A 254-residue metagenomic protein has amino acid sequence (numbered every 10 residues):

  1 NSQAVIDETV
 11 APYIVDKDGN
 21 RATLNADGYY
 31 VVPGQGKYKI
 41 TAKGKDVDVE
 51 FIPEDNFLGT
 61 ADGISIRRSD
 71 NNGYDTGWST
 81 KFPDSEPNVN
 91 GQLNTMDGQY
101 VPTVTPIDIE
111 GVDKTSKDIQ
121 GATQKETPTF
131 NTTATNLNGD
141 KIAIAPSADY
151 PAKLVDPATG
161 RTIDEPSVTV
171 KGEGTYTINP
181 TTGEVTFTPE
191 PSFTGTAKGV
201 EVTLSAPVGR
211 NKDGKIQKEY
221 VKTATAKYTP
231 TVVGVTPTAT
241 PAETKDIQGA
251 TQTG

Functional and structural regions predicted by a protein language model:
N1-A4, S69-A148, S205, K212-G254: Extracellular interdomain linkers/hinges and stalk-like, low-complexity segments in secreted or single-pass
N1-D48, I52, T123, T127-T182 (+3 more regions): Surface-exposed or secretory-pathway low-complexity segments enriched in glycine-proline and Ser/Thr/acidic residues
G28-D97, P166-A224: Acidic, turn/loop-rich segments in luminal/extracellular domains of secretory-pathway and cell-surface proteins
